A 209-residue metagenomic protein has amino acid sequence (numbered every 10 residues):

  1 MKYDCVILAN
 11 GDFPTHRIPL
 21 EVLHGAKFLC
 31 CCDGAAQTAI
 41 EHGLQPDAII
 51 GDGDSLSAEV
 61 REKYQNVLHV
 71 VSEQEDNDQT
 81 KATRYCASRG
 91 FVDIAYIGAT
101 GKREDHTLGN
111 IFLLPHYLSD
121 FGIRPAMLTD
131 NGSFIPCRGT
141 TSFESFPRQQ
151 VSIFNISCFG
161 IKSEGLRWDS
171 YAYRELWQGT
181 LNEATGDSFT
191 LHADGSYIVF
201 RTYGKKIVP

Functional and structural regions predicted by a protein language model:
M1-K63: N-terminal beta-strand-loop-alpha-helix module at the start of alpha/beta ligand-binding or catalytic domains
T38, Y85-S88, H116: A generic secondary-structure signal
N66-V71, R124-A126, R148-F154: A glycine-rich helix N-cap at a beta->alpha junction
V67-G90: Short phosphate-binding loop-to-helix
E104-P115: Short Gly/Thr/Asp-enriched flexible loops that form oxyanion-binding sites at enzyme active sites
L118-S133: Short, acidic/small-residue loops that bind anionic groups at enzyme active sites
D130, C137-P209: Long, charged alpha-helical interface segments
